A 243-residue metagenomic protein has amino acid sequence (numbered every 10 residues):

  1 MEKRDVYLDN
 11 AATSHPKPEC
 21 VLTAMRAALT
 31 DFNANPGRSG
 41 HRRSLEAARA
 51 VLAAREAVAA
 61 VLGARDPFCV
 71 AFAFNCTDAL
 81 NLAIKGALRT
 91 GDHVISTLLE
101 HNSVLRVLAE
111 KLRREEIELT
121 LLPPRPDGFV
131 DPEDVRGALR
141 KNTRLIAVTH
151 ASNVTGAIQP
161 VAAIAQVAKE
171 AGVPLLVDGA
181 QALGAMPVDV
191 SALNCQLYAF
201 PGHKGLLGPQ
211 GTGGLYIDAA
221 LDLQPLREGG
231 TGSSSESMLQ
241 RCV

Functional and structural regions predicted by a protein language model:
M1-V243: Pyridoxal 5′-phosphate
